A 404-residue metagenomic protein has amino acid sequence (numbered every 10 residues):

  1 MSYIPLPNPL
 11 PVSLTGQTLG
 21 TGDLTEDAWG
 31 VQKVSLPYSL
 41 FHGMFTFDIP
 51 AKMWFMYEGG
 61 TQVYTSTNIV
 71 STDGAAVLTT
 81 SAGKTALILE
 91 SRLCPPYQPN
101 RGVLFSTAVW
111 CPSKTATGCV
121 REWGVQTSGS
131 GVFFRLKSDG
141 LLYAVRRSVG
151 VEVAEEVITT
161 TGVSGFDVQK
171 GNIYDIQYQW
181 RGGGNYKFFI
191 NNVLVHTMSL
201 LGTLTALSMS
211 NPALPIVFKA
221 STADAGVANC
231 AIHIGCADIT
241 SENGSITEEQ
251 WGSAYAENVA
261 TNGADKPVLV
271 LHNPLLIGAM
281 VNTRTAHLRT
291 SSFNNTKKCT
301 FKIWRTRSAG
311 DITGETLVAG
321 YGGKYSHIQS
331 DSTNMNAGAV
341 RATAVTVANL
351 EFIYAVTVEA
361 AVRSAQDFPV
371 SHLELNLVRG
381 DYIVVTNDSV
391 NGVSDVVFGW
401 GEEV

Functional and structural regions predicted by a protein language model:
M1-T18: Short, low-complexity N-terminal tether/leader segments at secretion or assembly junctions of large, surface-exposed
L10-V12, F218, E359-S389: Cysteine-clustered segments with highest specificity for TGF-beta superfamily mature ligands
G20-F41, F45, S199-G278, N282 (+1 more regions): Ligand-recognition surfaces built from glycine- and aromatic
L78-V149, A260, L276-T283, H287-V318: Secretory/extracellular carbohydrate-interaction modules and structurally similar beta-sandwich "look-alikes"
K114-K137, L207-S210, T247, W251-Y255 (+2 more regions): C-terminal interaction-tip segments
G118-I173, G338-E359: Glycine-aromatic-enriched beta-strand/loop faces of beta-sandwich-type recognition domains, especially lectin-like
Q169-K187: Localized edge beta-strand/strand-to-loop motifs within extracellular or lumenal beta-rich domains
G323-L373: Extended, solvent-exposed segments with strong compositional bias
